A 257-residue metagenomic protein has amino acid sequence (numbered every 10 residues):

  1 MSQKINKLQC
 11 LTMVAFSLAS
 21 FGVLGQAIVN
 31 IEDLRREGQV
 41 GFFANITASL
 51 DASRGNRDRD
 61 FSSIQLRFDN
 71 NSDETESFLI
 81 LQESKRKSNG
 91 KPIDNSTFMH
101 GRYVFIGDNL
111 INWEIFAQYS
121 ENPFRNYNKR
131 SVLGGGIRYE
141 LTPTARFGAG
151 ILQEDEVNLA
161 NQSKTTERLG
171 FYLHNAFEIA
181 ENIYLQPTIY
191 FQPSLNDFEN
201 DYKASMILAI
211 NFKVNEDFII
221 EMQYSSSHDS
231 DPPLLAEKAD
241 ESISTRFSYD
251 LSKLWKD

Functional and structural regions predicted by a protein language model:
M1-V40, S252-D257: Cleavable N-terminal export/targeting peptides
N30-V104, F116-N122: Transmembrane beta-barrel domains of bacterial outer-membrane proteins
F42, E74-L79, N109-W113, T144-F147 (+3 more regions): Repeated loop/turn-to-beta-strand initiation elements of outer-membrane beta-barrel proteins
F42-A44, D60-L66, T97-G101, A117 (+5 more regions): Hydrophobic, lipid-facing positions within transmembrane beta-strands of outer-membrane proteins
A48-L50, L79-E83, I115-Y119, G135 (+4 more regions): Transmembrane beta-barrel strands of outer-membrane/channel proteins
L50-A52, F68-S72, F105, Y139 (+4 more regions): Residue-level signature of outer-membrane beta-barrel architecture
A52-D60, K87-D94, E121-K129, L159-T165 (+2 more regions): Solvent-exposed loop/turn segments connecting transmembrane beta-strands in outer-membrane beta-barrel proteins
I210-K213, A239-D257: Outer-membrane beta-barrel "beta-signal"
